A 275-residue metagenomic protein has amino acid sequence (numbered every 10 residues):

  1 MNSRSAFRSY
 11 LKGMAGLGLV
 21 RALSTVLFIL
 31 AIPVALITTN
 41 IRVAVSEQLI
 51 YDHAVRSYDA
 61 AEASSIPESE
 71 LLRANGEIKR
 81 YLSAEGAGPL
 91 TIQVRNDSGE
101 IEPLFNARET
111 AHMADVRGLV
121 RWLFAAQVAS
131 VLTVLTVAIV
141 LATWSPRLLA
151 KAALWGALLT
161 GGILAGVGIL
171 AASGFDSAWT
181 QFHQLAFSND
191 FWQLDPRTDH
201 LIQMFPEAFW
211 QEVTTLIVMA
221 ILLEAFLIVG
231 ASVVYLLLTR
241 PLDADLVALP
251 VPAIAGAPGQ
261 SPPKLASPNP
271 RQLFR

Functional and structural regions predicted by a protein language model:
N2-I50: Hydrophobic secretory-pathway targeting helix
L19, S130-F175, W179, L227-A253: Juxtamembrane interface at the cytosolic side of transmembrane helices
V34-E77: Aromatic-rich transmembrane-lumenal/periplasmic boundary elements in polytopic membrane proteins
A63-A74, S98-R108, W155-G174: Hydrophobic alpha-helical transmembrane segments
A84-A129, E207-M219: Individual transmembrane alpha-helix segments
S173-R197: Juxtamembrane non-transmembrane "cap" segments at the membrane-aqueous interface of multi-pass membrane proteins
S188-E212: Short, membrane-exposed interhelical loops at transmembrane-helix boundaries
L249-R275: Long, low-complexity, intrinsically disordered cytosolic termini of multi-pass membrane proteins
